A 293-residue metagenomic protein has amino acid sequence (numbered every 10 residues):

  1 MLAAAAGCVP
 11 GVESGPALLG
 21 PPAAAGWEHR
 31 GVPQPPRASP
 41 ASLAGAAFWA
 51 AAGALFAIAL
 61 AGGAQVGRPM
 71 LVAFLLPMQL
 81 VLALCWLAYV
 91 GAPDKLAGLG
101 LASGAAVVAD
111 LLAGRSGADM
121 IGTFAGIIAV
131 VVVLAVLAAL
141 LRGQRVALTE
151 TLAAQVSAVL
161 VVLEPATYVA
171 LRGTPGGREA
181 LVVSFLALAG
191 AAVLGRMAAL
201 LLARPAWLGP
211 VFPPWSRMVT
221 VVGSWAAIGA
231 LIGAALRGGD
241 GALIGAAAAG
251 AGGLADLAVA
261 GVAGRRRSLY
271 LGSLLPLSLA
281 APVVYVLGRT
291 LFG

Functional and structural regions predicted by a protein language model:
G11-L80, L87: N-terminal signal-anchor module of multipass membrane proteins
G15-W27, A41-G45, R204-G293: C-terminal transmembrane helix-loop-helix hairpin of multi-pass membrane proteins
P33-R37, Q79-P93, V133-L148, V193-V211 (+1 more regions): C-terminal ends of transmembrane helices
S42-A51, G67-L76, A97-A106, F124-L134 (+2 more regions): Hydrophobic alpha-helical transmembrane segments
I58-V66, C85-W86, A105-A118, A135-L140 (+5 more regions): Hydrophobic alpha-helical transmembrane segments and adjacent interfacial helices in integral membrane proteins
G62-M78, G117-V132, T174-A192, G238-A251: Structural signature of hydrophobic alpha-helical transmembrane segments
P93-G104, T123-G126, V146-A158, G209-V221 (+1 more regions): Cytoplasmic-side transmembrane-helix entry/capping segments in multi-pass membrane proteins
G143-R237: Internal active-site segments that recognize and position negatively charged phosphoryl groups and nucleotide moieties
